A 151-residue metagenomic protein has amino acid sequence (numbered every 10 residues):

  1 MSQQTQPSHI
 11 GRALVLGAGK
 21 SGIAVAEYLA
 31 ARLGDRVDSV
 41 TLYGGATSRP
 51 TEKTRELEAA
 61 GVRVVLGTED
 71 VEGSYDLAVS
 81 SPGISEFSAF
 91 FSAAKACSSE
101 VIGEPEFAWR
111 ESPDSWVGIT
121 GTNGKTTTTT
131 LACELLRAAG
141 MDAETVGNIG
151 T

Functional and structural regions predicted by a protein language model:
M1-G103, F107: N-terminal leader/targeting and accessory segments in enzymes
G73, P82-T151: Phosphate-binding loop of NTP-binding sites
